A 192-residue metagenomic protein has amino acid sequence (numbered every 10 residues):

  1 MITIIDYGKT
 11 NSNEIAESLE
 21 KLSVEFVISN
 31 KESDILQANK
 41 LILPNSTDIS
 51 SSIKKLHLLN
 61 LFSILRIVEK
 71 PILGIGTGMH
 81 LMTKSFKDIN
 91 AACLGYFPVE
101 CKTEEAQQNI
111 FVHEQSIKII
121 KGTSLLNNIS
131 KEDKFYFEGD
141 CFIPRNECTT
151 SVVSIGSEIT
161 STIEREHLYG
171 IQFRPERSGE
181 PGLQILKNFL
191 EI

Functional and structural regions predicted by a protein language model:
I2-V24, N30, F173-R177: N-terminal beta1-alpha1 ligand-phosphate binding loop
D34-I35, I64: Structural alpha-helical scaffold elements that stabilize or flank donor/cofactor-binding regions in carbohydrate
A38: An anion/phosphate-binding loop that grips the pyrophosphate of nucleotide cofactors and donors
I42-P44, G170: Structural motif
T47-H113: Cysteine-nucleophile active-site neighborhood
G74, F135-E138, L168-Q172: Short hydrophobic-aromatic micro-motifs
F86-I159: Pocket-forming structural segment of enzyme catalytic cores
F142-I192: C-terminal and late-domain segments of enzyme folds
